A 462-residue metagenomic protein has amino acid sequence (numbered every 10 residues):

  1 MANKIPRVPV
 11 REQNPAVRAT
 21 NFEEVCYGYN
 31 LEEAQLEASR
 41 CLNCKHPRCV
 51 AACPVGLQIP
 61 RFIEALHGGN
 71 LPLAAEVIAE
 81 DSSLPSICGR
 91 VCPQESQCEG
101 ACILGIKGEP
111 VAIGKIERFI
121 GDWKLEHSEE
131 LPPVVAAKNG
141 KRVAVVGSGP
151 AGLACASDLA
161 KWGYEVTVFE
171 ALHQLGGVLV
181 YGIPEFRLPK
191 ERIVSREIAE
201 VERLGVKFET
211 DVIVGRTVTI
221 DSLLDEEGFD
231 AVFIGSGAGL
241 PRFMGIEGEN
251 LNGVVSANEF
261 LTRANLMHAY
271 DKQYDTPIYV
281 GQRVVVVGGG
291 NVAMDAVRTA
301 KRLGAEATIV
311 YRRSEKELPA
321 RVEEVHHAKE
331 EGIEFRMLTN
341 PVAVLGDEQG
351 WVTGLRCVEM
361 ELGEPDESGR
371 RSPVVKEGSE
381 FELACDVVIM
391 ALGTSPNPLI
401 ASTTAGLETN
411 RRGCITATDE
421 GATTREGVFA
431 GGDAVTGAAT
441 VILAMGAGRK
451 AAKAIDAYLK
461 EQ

Functional and structural regions predicted by a protein language model:
R18-L36, L57-R90, K107-V135, A264-N265: Ferredoxin-type iron-sulfur electron-transfer modules in oxidoreductases and energy-metabolism complexes
S39-R61, S83-I106: Local cysteine-cluster metal-coordination motifs and their immediate loop/turn environment, predominantly Fe-S cluster
I120-A137, R196-R216, P241-L303, T409-E420 (+1 more regions): Glycine-rich dinucleotide-binding loop and its adjacent helix/turn
A137, R142-V146, I198-I246, A343-R356 (+3 more regions): Feature captures the FAD/FMN-dependent oxidoreductase FAD-binding
R142-T167, A293-K301: N-terminal Rossmann-like FAD-binding beta1-loop-alpha1 element of flavoenzymes
E165-V168, L172-R203, F208, V297-A343: Rossmann-like dinucleotide-binding cores of NAD(P)H-dependent redox enzymes
N250-G281, P365-A438: FAD-site-proximal beta/loop scaffold in flavoenzymes
A296, A434-E461: A conserved FAD-binding loop/helix module that cradles the flavin
